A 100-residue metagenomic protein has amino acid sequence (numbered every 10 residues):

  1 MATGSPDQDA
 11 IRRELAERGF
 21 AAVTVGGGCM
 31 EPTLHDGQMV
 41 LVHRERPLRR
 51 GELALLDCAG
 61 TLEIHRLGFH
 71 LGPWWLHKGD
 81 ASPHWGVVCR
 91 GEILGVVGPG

Functional and structural regions predicted by a protein language model:
M1-G100: Extended hydrophobic leader/signal-anchor segments used for secretion and membrane insertion
